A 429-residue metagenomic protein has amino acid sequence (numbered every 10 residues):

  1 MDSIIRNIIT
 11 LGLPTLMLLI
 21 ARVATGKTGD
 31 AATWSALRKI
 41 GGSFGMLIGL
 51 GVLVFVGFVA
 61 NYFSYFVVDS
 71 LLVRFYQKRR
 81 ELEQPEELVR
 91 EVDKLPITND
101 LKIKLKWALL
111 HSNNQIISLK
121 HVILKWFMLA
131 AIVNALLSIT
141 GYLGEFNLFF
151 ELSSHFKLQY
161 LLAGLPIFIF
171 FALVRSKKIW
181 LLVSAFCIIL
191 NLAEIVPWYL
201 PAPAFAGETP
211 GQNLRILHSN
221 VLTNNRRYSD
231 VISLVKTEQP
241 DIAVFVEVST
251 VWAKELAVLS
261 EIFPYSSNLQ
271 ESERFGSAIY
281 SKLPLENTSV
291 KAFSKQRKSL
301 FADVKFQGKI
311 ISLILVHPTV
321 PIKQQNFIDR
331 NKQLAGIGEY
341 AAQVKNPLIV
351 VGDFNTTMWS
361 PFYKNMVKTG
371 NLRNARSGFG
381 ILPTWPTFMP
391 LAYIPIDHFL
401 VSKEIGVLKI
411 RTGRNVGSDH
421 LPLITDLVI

Functional and structural regions predicted by a protein language model:
D2-I5, L119-A130: N-terminal membrane topogenic signal
R6-S70: Small-residue-rich hydrophobic membrane-insertion segments
Y62-L119: Amphipathic, membrane-inserting segments
K120-L124, F168-W180: Membrane-interface junctions at the ends of membrane-embedded or membrane-associated helices
W126-F171: Membrane-embedded alpha-helical segments of integral membrane proteins
F150-E151, K177-V183: Short, aromatic-rich membrane-interface segments at the entry and exit of alpha-helical transmembrane domains
L173, L181-T237: N-terminal signal-anchor transmembrane helix
I216, L222-K236, I242-I429: Soluble catalytic domains of enzymes that build or remodel membrane lipids, polysaccharides, and related
